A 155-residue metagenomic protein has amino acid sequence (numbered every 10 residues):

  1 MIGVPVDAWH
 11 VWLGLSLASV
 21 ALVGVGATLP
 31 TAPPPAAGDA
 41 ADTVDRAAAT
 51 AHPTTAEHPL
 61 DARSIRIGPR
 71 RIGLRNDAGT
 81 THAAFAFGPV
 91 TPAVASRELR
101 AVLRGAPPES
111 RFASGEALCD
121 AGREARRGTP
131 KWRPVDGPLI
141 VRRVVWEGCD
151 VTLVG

Functional and structural regions predicted by a protein language model:
I2-G155: Acidic, polar-rich N-terminal leader regions of halophilic archaeal proteins
